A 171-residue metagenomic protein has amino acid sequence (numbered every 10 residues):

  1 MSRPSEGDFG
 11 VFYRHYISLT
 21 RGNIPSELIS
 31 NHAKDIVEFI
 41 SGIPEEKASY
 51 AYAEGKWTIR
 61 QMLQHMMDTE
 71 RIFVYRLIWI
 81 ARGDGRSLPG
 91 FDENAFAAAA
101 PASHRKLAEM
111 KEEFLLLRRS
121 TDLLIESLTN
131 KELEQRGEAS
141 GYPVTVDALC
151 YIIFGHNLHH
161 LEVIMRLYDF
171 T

Functional and structural regions predicted by a protein language model:
M1-K34: Terminal targeting/low-complexity segments that flank the catalytic cores of oxidoreductases
M1-R14, S49-E93, R119-D122, E134-T171: Short, contiguous alpha-helical
F12-H15, L19, L28, F39 (+4 more regions): Residues that form generic nucleotide/phosphate-binding pockets
S18-G22, A100-H104, Y142-V146: A short, mixed-charge helix-start or loop-turn motif at secondary-structure junctions
G22-A33, K56, R60-L63, L107-K111 (+1 more regions): Amphipathic, non-membrane alpha-helical segments in soluble helical-bundle scaffolds
E27-S41, F96-E134: Acidic/histidine-rich alpha-helical segments that form the ligand environment of transition-metal centers
N31-W57: A glycine-rich, hydrophobic loop/mini-helix early in the fold
